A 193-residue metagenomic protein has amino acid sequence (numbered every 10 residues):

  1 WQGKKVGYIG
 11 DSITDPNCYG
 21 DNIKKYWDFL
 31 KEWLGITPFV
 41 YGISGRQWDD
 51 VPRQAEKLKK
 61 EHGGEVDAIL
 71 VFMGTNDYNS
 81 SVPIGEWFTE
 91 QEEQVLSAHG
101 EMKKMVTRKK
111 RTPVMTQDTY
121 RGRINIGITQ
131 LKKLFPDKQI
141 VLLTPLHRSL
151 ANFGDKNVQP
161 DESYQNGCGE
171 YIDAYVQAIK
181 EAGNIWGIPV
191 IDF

Functional and structural regions predicted by a protein language model:
W1-S44, D49-E65, I69: Serine-esterase "nucleophile elbow" of acetyl-processing enzymes
E32-W33, Q54-F193: Alpha-helical cap/lid subdomain in secreted, periplasmic, or secretory-pathway luminal O-acyl-processing enzymes
